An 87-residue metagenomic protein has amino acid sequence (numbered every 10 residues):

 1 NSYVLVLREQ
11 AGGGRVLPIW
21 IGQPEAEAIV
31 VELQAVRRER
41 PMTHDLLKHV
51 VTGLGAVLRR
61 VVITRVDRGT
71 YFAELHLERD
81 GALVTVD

Functional and structural regions predicted by a protein language model:
N1-D87: Divalent-cation
